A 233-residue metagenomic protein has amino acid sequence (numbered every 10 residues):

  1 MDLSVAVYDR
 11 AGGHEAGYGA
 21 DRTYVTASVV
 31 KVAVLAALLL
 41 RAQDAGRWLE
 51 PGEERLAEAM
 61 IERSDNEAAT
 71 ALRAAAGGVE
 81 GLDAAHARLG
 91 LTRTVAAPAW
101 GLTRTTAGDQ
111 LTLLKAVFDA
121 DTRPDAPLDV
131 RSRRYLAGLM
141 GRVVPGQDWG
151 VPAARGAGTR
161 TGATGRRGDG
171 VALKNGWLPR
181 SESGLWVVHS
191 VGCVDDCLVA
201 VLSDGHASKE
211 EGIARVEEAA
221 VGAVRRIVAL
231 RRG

Functional and structural regions predicted by a protein language model:
M1-D2, A6-A11, E15-A20, W48-P51: Solvent-exposed, non-transmembrane segments of extracytoplasmic/periplasmic domains
M1-L3, R10-G12, A74-G233: Penicillin-recognizing serine hydrolase domain
G13, T23-R47, M60, V199: Active-site SXXK
Y18-Y24, A96-A99: A short glycine/serine-rich beta->alpha loop
V29-V32, E62, R104-L111: Short alpha-helical patches at coil-to-helix transitions and adjacent helical residues in well-structured domains
V32-A36, N66-E67, E80: A generic alpha-helix surface/boundary motif
L40-A59, S64, G78, L128 (+1 more regions): Short, well-structured active-site flanking segments
